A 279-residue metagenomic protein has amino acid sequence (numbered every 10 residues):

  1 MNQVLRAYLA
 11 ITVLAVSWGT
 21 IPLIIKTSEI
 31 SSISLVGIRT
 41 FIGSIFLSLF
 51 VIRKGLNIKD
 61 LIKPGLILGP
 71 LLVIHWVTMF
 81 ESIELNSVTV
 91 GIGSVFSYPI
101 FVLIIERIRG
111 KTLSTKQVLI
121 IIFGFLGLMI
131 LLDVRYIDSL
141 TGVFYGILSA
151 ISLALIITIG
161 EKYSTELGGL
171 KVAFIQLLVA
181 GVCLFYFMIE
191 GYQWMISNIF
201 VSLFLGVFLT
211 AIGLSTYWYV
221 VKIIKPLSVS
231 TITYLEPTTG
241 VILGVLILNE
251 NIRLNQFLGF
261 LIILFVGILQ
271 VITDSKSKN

Functional and structural regions predicted by a protein language model:
M1, T40, Y234-N279: C-terminal-most transmembrane helix of multi-pass membrane proteins
M1-S34, I67-P70, I74-T78, R135-K162 (+1 more regions): Glycine-/small-residue-enriched transmembrane alpha-helix faces in small-molecule transporters and effluxers
A15, L23-I25, G43-L47, V102-L103 (+2 more regions): Transmembrane alpha-helical segments that form core, pore/gating elements of small-molecule transporters/exporters
S34, F41-I45, F80-K111, S149 (+1 more regions): Specific alpha-helical transmembrane segments that line the substrate/conduction pathway and gating interfaces
L47, L68, L72, L113-D133 (+3 more regions): Hydrophobic transmembrane alpha-helices of multi-pass small-molecule transport proteins
S48, K54-T89, V95, L128-I130 (+1 more regions): Specific transmembrane alpha-helical segments of multi-pass solute transporters/efflux pumps, especially DMT/EamA
F50-G55, Y98-I122, T238-L258: C-terminal transmembrane-helix exit sites in multi-pass transporters
G91-S97, I159-V179, T210-L246: Helix-helix packing/entry segments at the starts of transmembrane helices
